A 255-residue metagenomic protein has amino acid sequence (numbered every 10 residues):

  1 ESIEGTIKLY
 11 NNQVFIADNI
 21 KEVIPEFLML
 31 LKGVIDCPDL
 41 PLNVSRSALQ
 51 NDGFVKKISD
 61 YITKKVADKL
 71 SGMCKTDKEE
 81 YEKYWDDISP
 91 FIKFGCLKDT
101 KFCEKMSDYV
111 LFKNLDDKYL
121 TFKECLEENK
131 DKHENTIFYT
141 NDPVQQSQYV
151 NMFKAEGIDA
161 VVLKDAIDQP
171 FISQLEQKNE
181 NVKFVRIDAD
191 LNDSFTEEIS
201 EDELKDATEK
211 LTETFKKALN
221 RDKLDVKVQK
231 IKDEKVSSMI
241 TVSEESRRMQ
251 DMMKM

Functional and structural regions predicted by a protein language model:
E1-M255: Conserved GHKL (Bergerat-fold) ATPase module
